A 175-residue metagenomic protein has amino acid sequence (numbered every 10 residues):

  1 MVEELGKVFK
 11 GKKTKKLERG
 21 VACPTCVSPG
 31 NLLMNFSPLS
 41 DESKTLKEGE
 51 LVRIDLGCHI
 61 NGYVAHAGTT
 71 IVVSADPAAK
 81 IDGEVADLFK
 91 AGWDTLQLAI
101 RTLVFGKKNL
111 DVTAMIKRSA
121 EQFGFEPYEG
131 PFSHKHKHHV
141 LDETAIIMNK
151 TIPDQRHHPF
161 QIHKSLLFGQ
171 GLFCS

Functional and structural regions predicted by a protein language model:
M1-S175: Active-site neighborhoods and metal-handling regions in enzymes and metal-associated proteins
